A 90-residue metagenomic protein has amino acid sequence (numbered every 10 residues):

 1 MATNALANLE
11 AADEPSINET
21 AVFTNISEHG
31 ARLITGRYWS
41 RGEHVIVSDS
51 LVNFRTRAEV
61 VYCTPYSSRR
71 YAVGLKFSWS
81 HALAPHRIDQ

Functional and structural regions predicted by a protein language model:
M1-Q90: Structured alpha-helical
